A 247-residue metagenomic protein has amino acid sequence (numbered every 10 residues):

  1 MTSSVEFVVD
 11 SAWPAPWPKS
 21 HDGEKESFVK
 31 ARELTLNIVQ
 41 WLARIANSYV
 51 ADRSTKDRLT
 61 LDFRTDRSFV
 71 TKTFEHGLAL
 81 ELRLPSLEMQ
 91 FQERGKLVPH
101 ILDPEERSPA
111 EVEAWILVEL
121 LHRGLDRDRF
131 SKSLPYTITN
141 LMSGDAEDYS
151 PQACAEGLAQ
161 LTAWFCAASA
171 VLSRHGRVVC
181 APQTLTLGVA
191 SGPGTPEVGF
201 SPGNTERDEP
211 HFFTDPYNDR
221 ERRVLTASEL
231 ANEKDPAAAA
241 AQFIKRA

Functional and structural regions predicted by a protein language model:
T2, L225-A247: TerminUS-proximal long segments
S3-V5, G203: Intrinsically disordered, low-complexity linker/tail regions enriched in polar/charged residues
E6-A79: N-terminal ordered "arm"
T60-S131: Long, hydrophobic/aromatic-enriched structural stretches that serve as scaffold segments
T73-D103, P202-K234: Intrinsically disordered, low-complexity regulatory segments enriched in Ser/Thr/Pro and charged residues
L117, L121-H122, R127-R129, Y149 (+1 more regions): Short loop/turn segments that flank or connect secondary-structure elements
L134, T139: Conserved "landmark" site that anchors the functional core of diverse proteins
N140-F213: Aromatic/basic-lined ligand-recognition segments that form π-stacking hydrophobic pockets flanked by Lys/Arg to engage
